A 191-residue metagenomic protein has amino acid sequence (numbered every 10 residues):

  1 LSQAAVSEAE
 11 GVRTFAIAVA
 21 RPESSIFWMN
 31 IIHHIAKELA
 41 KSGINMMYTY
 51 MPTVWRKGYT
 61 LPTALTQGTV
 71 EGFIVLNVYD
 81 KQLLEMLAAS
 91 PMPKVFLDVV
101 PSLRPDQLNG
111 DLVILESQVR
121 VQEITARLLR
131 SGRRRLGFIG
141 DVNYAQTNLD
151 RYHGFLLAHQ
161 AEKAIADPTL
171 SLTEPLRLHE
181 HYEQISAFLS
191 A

Functional and structural regions predicted by a protein language model:
L1-I26: N-terminal helix-turn-helix/winged-helix DNA-binding helices and compositionally similar short basic alpha-helical
S2-A4, Y59-T63, D80-Q82, E183-F188: A generic local structural motif
R13-A16, N30-M47, T63, T69-G72 (+1 more regions): Bacterial carbohydrate/catabolite-sensing allosteric modules
R21-P22, P52-R56, V75-K81: Short beta->alpha connector loops
P22-E23, D80, P101, N143: Short, glycine/serine-rich, charged loops/turns that create anion-binding and catalytic segments at active sites
M47-L61: A short, well-structured beta->alpha microelement
L76-L84, V99-S102: Ligand-binding clamshell of periplasmic/extracellular solute-binding protein-like
